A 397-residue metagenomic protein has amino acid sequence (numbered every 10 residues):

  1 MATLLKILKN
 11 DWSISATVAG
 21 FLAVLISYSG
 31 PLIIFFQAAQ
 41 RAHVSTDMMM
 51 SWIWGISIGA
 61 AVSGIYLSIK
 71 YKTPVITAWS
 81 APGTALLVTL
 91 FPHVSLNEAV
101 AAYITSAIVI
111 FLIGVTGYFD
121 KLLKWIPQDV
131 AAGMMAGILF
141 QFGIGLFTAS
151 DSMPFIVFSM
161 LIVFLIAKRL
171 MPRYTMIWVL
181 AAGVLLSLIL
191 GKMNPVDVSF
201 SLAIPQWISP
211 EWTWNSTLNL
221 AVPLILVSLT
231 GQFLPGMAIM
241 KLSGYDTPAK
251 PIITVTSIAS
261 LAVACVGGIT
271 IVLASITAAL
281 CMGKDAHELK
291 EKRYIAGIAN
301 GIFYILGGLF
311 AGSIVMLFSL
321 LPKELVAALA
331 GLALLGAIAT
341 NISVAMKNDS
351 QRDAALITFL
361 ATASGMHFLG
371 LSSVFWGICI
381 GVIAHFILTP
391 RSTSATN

Functional and structural regions predicted by a protein language model:
M1-M50, I177-K250, N397: Helix-loop-helix hairpins and the membrane-proximal interhelical loops of multi-pass alpha-helical transport proteins
A2-N10, A16-A19, A23-F35, W54-M135 (+1 more regions): Helix-loop-helix junctions within the multi-pass membrane cores of secondary transporters/permeases
L25, S29, A42, Y66 (+15 more regions): Structural signal for hydrophobic packing residues in well-ordered secondary-structure cores of soluble enzyme domains
S29-G30, F155, G231, L273 (+1 more regions): Residue-level signal for transmembrane alpha-helical positions in Major Facilitator Superfamily
F35-A39, S63, T84-V88, I144 (+9 more regions): Predominant activation on well-ordered alpha-helical scaffold segments within soluble catalytic domains
Q40, K124, K241, A264 (+1 more regions): Short polybasic/polar patches that bind polyanions
V44-S45, R173, Y245-D246, I269 (+1 more regions): Short coil/loop linkers at secondary-structure junctions
P92-V198, A299-N397: Membrane-embedded alpha-helical modules
